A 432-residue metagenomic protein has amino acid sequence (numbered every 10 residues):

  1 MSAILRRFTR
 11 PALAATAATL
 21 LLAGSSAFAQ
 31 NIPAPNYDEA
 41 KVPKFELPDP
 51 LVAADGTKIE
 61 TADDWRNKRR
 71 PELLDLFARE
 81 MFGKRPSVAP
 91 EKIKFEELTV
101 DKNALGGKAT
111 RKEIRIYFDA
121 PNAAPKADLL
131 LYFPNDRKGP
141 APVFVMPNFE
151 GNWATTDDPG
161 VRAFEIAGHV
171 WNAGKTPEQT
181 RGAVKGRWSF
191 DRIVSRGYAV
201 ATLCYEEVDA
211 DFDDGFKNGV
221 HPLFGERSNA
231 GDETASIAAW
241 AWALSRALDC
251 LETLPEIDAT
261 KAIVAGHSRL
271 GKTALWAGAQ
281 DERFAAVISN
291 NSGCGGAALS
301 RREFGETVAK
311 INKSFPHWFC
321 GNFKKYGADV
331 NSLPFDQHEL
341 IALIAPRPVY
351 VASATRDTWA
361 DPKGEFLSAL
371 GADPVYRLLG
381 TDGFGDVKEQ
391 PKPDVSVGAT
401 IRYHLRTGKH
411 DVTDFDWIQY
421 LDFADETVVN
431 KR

Functional and structural regions predicted by a protein language model:
S2-T16: Bacterial N-terminal signal peptides that target proteins for export
A12-S26: Bacterial N-terminal signal peptides
A29-V88, F423: N-terminal pre-domain segments of enzymes
D128-L131, G139-F149: Short beta-strand element of the alpha/beta-hydrolase
M146-T253, A259, G296-R302: Cap/lid segment of the alpha/beta-hydrolase catalytic domain
V220-L223, R227, S289-L340, E365-K388 (+1 more regions): Mobile cap/lid helix-loop segments that gate and shape the active-site cleft of serine hydrolases
R246-K310, S314, F323, D329: Primarily recognizes the serine-hydrolase "nucleophile elbow" in alpha/beta-hydrolase and SGNH/GDSL folds
A345-A360, R406-G408: Conserved strand-to-loop "acid loop" that flanks and positions the catalytic carboxylate
